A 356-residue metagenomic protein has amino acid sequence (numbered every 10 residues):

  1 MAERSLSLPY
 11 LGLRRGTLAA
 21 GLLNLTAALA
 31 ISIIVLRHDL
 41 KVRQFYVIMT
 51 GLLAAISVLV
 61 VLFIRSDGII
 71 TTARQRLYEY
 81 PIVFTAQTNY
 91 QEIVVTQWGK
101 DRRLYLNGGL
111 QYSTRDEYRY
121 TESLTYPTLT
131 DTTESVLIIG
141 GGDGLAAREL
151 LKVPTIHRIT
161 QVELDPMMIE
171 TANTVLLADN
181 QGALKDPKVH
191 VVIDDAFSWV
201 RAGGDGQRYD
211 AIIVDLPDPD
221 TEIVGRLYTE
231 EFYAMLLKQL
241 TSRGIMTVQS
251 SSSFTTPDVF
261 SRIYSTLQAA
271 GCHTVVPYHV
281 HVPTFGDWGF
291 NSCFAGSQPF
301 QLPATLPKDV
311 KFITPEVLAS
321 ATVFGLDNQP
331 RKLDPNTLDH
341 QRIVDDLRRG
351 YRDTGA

Functional and structural regions predicted by a protein language model:
M1-R37: Membrane-embedded alpha-helical segments of integral membrane proteins
E3, S7, G16-T17, I93 (+7 more regions): Long, contiguous hydrophobic alpha-helical segments, chiefly transmembrane helices and signal peptides
G12-T17, N24-A27, L267-H281: Repeat-solenoid scaffold signature
A19, V259-A269, P299-A304: A short, hydrophobic/aromatic-rich structural module that often spans a beta strand with its adjoining loop
G21, R226-Y228, R262-I263, V280 (+1 more regions): Composition- and surface-driven signal marking solvent-exposed, interaction-prone regions in large proteins
A30-I31, L36-H38, R43-Q44, A146 (+2 more regions): Short leucine-rich amphipathic alpha-helices used at interfaces
D39-E122, Y126-T130, T274-A356: Soluble small-group transferase modules, centered on the S-adenosyl donor enzyme superfamily
Y118-V248, S253-I263, Q268, T284-G286: The AdoMet/dcAdoMet-binding core of the Class I SAM-like
